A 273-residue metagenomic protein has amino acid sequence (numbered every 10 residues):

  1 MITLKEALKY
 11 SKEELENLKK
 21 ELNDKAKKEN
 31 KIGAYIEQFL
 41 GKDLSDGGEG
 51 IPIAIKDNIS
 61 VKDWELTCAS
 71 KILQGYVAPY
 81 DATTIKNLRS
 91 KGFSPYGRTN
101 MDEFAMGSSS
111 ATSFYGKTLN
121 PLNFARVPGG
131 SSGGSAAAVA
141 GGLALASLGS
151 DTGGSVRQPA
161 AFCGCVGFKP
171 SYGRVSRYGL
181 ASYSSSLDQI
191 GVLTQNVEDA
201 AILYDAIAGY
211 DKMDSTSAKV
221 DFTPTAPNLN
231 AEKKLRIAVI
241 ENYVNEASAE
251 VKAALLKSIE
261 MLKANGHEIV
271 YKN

Functional and structural regions predicted by a protein language model:
M1-A78, A82, F104-G107, T225 (+1 more regions): Short, well-ordered alpha-helical
N23, R89, L256-A264: Class I S-adenosyl-L-methionine
A26, N30, G92, I207-D211 (+1 more regions): A generic secondary-structure signal for well-formed alpha-helical elements
A34-I36, K212-A218, K263-N273: Flexible, glycine/charged-enriched surface loops at secondary-structure junctions
P52-A54, Y96, R236-I240: Short, well-ordered beta-strand segments
R89-I207: Short glycine/serine-rich loop segments
K169-S258: A short helix-breaking turn/cap at a secondary-structure junction
